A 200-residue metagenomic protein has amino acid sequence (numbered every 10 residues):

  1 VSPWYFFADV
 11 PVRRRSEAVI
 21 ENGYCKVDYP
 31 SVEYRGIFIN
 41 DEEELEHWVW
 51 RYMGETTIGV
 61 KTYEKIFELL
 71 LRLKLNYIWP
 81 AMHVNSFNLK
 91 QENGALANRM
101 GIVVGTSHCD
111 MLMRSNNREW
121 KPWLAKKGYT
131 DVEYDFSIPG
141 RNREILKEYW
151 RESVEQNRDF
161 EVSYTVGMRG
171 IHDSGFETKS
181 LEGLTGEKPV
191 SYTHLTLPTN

Functional and structural regions predicted by a protein language model:
V1-N142, R158: Feature activates predominantly on carbohydrate-active enzymes
G36-F38, T165, H194: Ordered hydrophobic segments in well-structured contexts
E42, R169-I171, N200: Generic structural motif
I66, N93, I145, Y149 (+2 more regions): A general structural detector for well-ordered alpha-helical segments in enzyme core domains, enriched
E148-G186: Active-site groove signature of glycoside hydrolases
T193-T199: Conserved small/polar residues in nucleotide/adenosyl-binding loops
